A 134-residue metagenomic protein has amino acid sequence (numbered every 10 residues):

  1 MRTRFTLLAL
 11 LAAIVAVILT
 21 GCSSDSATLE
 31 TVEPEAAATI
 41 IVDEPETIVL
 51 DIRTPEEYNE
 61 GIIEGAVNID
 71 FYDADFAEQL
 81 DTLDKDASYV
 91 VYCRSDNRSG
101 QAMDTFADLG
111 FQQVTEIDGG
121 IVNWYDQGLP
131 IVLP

Functional and structural regions predicted by a protein language model:
R2-T47, P55-S88, N97-P134: Rhodanese-like catalytic fold shared by cysteine-dependent sulfurtransferases and DSP/PTP-type phosphatases
Y92: Short, surface-exposed ligand- or partner-binding patches at beta-edge/loop junctions that are enriched in aromatics
